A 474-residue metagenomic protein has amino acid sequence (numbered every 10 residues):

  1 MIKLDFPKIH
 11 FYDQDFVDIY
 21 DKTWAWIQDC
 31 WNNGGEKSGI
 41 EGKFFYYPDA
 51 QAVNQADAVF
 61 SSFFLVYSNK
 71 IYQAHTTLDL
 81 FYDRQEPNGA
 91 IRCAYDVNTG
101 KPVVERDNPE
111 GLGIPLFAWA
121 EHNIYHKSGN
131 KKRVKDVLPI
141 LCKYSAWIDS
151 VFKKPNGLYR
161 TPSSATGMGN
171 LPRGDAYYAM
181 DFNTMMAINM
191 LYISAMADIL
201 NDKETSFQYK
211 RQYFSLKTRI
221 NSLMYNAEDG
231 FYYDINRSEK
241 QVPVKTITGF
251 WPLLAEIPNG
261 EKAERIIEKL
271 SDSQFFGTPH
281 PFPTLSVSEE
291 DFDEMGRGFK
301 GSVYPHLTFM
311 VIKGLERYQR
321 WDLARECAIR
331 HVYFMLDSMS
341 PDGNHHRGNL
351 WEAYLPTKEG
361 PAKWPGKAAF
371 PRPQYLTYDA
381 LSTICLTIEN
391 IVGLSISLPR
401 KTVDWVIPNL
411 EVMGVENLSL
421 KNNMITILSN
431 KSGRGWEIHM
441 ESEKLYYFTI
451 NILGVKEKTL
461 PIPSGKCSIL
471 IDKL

Functional and structural regions predicted by a protein language model:
M1-Q51, H126, K131-L138, C142-W147 (+4 more regions): Acidic/polar, glycine-enriched structural segments that form the non-catalytic walls/loops of the carbohydrate-binding
K3-L4, N123, N170-L171, I193 (+1 more regions): A short small-residue
K3-V53, T76-P109, S150-Y178, T218-V303 (+6 more regions): Extended glycan-interaction surfaces of carbohydrate-active proteins
L4-V17, L65-L78, I124-C142, A195-F214 (+3 more regions): Structural helix-adjacent loops and short alpha-helical linkers that scaffold large soluble proteins
K22-D29, L80, I140-K154, M185 (+4 more regions): Alpha-helical scaffold segments in carbohydrate-active enzymes
Q51-G157, A179-N183, A187, G301-A324 (+4 more regions): Aromatic-rich carbohydrate-recognition surfaces in CAZymes
G174-I188, T205-Q208, Q212, V244 (+1 more regions): Short, contiguous, pocket-lining structural segments that sit at or immediately flank catalytic/ligand-binding sites
S271-F276, K313, R317-L474: Non-catalytic C-terminal accessory modules of carbohydrate-active enzymes
